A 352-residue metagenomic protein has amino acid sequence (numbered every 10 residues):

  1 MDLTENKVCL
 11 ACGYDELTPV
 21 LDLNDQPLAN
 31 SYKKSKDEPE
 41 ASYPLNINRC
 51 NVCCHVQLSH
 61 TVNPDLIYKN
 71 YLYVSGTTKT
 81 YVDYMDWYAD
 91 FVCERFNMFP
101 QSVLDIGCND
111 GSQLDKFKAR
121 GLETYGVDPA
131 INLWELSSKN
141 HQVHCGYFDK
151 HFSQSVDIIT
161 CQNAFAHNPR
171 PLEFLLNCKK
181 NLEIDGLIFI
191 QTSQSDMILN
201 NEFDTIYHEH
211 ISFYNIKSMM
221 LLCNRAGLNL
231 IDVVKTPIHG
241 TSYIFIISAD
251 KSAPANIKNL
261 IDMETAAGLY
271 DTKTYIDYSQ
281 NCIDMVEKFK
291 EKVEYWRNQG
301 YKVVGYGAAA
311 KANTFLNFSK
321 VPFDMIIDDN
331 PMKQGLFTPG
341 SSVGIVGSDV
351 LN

Functional and structural regions predicted by a protein language model:
D2-T80, V234: N-terminal juxtadomain amphipathic helix that follows a signal peptide/anchor or precedes a small N-terminal auxiliary
F99-N109: Conserved class I S-adenosyl-L-methionine
D110-R120: Conserved SAM-binding loop of SAM-dependent methyltransferases across substrates and taxa, primarily the Class I
K139-K150: Conserved SAM-binding strand-loop segment of SAM-dependent methyltransferases
T160: A conserved beta-strand element that flanks and buttresses the S-adenosyl-L-methionine
L172-L187: A short glycine-rich, Lys/Arg-flanked "PGG" loop and its adjoining helix->strand segment in the class I
I190-S212, I216-S218, C223: Short, glycine-/aromatic-enriched active-site segment of Class I SAM-dependent methyltransferases
G240-M285: Flexible, glycine-/basic-rich loop-and-beta segments that form/coincide with the SAM-dependent methyltransferase
